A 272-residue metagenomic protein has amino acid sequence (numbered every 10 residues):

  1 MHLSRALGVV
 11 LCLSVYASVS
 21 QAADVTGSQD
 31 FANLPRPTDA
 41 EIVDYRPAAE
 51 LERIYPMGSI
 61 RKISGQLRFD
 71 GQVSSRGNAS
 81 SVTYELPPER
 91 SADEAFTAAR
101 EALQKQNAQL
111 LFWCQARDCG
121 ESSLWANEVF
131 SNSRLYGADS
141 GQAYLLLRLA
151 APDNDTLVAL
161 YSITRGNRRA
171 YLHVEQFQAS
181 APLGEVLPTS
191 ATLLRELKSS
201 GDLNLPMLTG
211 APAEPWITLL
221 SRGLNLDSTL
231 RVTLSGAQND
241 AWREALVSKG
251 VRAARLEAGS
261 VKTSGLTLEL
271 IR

Functional and structural regions predicted by a protein language model:
M1-G8: Bacterial N-terminal signal peptides that target proteins for export
G8-Y16: Bacterial N-terminal signal peptides
Q21-P215, L219-L226, D240-G250, E257-R272: An acidic-aromatic pocket/loop used at catalytic or ligand-binding sites
L86, T233-G236: Conserved residues at beta->alpha junctions
D227-L234, A254: Hydrophobic beta-strand segments of well-ordered beta-sheets in folded domains
